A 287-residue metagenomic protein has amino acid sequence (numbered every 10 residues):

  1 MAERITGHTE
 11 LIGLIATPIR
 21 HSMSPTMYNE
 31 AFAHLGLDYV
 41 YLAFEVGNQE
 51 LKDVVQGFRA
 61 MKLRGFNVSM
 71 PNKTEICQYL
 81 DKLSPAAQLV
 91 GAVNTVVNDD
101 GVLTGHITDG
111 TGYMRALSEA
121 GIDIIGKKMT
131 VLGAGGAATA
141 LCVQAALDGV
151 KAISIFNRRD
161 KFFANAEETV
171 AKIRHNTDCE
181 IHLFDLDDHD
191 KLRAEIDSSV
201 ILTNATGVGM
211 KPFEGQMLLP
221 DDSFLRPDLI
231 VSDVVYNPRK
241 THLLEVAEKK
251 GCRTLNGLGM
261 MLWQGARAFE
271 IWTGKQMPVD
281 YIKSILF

Functional and structural regions predicted by a protein language model:
R4-A120: Phosphate/diphosphate ligand-binding glycine-rich loop within oxidoreductases
L11, K128, K151-S154, E180: Residues at the starts of beta-strands that form the adenosine-phosphate
A16, I107, G126-L147, N157: Glycine-rich adenosine-cofactor-binding loop
P18, R158-F162, N237: Residues in the short beta-alpha loop(s) of Rossmann-like NAD(P)-binding domains
I122-K128, L225-P227: Short helix-loop-beta connector
D148-T177: NAD(P)-binding Rossmann-fold cofactor-contacting core
C179-T254: Rossmann-like adenosine-cofactor binding region
D228-I230, V234-F287: Adenosine-phosphate binding glycine-rich loop
